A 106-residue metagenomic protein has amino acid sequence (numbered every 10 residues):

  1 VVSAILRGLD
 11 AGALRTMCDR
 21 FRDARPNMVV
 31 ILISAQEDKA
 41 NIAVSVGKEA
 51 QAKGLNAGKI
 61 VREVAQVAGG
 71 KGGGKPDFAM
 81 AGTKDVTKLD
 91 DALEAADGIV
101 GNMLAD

Functional and structural regions predicted by a protein language model:
V2-D106: Glycine-rich, acidic loop segments that terminate in or are immediately followed by a histidine
